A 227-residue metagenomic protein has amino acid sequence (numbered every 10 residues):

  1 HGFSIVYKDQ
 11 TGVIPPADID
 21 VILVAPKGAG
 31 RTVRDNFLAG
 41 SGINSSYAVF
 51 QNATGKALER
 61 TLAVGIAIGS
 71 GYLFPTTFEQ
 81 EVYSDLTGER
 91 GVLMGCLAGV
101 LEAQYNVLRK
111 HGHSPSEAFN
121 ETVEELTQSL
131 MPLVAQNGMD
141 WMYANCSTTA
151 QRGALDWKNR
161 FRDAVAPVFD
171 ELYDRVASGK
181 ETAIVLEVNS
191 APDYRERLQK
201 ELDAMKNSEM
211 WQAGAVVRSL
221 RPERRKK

Functional and structural regions predicted by a protein language model:
G2-R90: Rossmann-fold dinucleotide-binding core
V6, V13, V21-V24, V33 (+12 more regions): Extended aliphatic helical segments
G28-G30, G40, G95, G138 (+2 more regions): Glycine-centered flexibility motif
G55-K110, S116-V134: Active-site-proximal catalytic alpha-helix in oxidoreductases
H113-K227: NAD(P)-dependent Rossmann-like dehydrogenase/reductase catalytic/cofactor-binding core
